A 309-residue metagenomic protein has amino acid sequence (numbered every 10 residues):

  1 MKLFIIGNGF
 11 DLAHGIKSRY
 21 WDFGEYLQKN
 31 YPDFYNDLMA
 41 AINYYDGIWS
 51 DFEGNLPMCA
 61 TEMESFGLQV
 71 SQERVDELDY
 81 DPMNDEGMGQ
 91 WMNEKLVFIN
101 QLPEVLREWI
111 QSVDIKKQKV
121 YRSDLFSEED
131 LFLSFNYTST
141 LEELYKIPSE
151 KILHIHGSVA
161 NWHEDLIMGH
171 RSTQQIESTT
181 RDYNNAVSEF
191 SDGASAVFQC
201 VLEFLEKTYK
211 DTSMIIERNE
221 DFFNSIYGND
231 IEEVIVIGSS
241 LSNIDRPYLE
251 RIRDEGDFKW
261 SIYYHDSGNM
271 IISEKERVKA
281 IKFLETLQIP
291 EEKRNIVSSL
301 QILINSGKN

Functional and structural regions predicted by a protein language model:
M1-D33: An N-terminal structural lobe/cap that precedes and organizes the functional/catalytic core across diverse proteins
K2-H14, E220-N309: SIR2/sirtuin-family catalytic core signature
G15-R19, L144-Y145, P247: Short, glycine/acidic-enriched capping/hinge loops at junctions between secondary-structure elements
Y20-G24, S149-I152, R251-D254: Glycine-rich, phosphate-binding/catalytic loops in enzymes
Y20-L56, T286-N309: Extended charged low-complexity segments that act as oligomerization/scaffolding linkers
D37-C200: Extended, H/D-rich, highly charged conserved domains that either
L106-I115, Y209-I216, S239-S240: Short, flexible loop segments at the rims of nucleotide/cofactor-binding pockets, characterized by
E177-N229: Acidic, metal/cofactor-coordinating or nucleic-acid-engaging core segments within structured domains
